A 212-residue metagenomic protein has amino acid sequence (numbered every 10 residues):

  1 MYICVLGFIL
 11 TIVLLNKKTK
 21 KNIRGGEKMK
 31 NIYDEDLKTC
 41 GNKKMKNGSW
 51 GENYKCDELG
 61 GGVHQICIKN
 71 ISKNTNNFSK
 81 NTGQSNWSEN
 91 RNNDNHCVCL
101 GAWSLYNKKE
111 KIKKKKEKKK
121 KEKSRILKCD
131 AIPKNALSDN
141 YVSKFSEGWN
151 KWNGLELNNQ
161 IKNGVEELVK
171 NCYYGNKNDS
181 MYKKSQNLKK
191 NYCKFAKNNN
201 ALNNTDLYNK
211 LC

Functional and structural regions predicted by a protein language model:
M1-K20, G25: Single-pass alpha-helical membrane anchors
G26-I71, K177, Y182-S185, F195-Y208: Extended boundary segments
I68, S72-G83: Short, structured beta-strand/loop micro-motifs enriched in basic residues and often containing a Trp
Q84-N90: Short, surface-exposed secondary-structure edge patches
W103-K128: Short, Lys/Arg- and Gly-enriched loop/turn segments at beta-strand edges
D130-C212: Glycine- and charge-enriched low-complexity intrinsically disordered segments
